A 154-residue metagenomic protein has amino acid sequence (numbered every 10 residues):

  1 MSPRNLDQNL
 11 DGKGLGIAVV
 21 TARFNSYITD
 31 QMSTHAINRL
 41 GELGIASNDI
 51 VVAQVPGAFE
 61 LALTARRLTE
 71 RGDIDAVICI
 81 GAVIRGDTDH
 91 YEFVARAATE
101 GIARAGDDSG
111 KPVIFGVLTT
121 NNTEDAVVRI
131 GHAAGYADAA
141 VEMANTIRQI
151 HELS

Functional and structural regions predicted by a protein language model:
M1-P3: Short gly/ser/thr-rich secondary-structure transition/capping motifs
D7-P56: Glycine-rich phosphate/diphosphate-binding loop of Rossmann-like nucleotide-binding domains
R23-F24, V55, A82-V83, V117-N121: Short, ordered loop/turn segments at secondary-structure junctions
Y27, Q31, H35, P56 (+4 more regions): Conserved active-site and cofactor/substrate-binding residues in soluble primary-metabolism enzymes
N38-A46, R66-D73, A103-D107, V141-Q149: Generic secondary-structure signature for well-ordered alpha-helical cores
E60-G101: Glycine-rich phosphate-binding loop
Y91-E92, R96-S154: C-terminal binding/interaction regions
